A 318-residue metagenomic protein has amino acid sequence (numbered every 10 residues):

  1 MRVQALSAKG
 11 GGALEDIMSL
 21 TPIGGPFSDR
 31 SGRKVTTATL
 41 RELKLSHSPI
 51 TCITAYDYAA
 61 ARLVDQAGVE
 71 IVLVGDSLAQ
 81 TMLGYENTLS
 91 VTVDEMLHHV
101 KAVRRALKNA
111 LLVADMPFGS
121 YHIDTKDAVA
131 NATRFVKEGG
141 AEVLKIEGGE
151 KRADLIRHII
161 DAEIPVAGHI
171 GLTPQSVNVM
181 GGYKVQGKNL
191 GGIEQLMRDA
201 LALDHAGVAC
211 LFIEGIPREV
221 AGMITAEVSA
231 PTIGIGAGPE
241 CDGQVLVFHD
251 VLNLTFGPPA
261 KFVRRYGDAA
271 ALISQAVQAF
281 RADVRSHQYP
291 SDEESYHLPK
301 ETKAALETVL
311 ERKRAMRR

Functional and structural regions predicted by a protein language model:
R2-A8, G12-G267, A271-D292, L298-K300 (+1 more regions): Alpha/beta enzyme core
